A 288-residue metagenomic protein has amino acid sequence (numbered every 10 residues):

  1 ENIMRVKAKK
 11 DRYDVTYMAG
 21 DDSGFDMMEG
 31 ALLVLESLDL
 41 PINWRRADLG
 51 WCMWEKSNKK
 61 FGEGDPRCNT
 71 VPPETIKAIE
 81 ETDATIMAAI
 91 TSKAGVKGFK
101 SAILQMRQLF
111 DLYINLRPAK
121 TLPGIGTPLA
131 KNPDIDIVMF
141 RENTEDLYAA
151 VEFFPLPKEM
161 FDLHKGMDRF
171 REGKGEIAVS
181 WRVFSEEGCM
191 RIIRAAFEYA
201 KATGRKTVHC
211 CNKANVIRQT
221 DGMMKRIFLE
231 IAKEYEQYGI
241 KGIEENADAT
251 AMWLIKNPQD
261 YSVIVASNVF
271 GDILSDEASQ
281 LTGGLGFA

Functional and structural regions predicted by a protein language model:
A8-G20, A47: Generic N-terminal amphipathic, Lys/Arg-enriched alpha-helix
K10-D14, L40, E81-A84, D111-L112 (+4 more regions): Short coil/turn connectors at secondary-structure junctions
T16-L38, F161-N246: Glycine-rich phosphate/diphosphate-binding loop of Rossmann-like nucleotide-binding domains
D21-G24, D83, F140, A196 (+1 more regions): Buried hydrophobic positions in well-ordered alpha/beta secondary-structure cores of metabolic enzymes
P41-M53: A short beta-strand-loop structural module common to alpha/beta enzyme folds
G50-C52, P123-G124, E245-M252: Short acidic loop-to-helix transition motifs that present clustered carboxylates
E55-D168, V179, V269-G271: N-terminal glycine-rich phosphate/adenylate-binding segment common to multiple enzyme folds
E74-A94, G239-A288: Glycine-rich phosphate-binding loop
